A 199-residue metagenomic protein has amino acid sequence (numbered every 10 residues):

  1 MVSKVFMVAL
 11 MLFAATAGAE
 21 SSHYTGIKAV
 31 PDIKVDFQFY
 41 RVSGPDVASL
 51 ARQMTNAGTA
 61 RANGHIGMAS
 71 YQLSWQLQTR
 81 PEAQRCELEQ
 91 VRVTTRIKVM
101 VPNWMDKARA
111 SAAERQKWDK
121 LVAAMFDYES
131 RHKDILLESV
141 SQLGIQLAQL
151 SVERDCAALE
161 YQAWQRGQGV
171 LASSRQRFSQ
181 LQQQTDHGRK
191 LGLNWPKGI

Functional and structural regions predicted by a protein language model:
V2-V8: Sec-dependent signal peptide recognition, specifically the positively charged N-region followed immediately by
A14-T16: N-terminal signal peptide c-region/cleavage motif recognized by signal peptidases
E20, Y24-R109, E153-I199: Metalloprotease/metallohydrolase-associated module, dominated by Zn2+-dependent proteases
W118-V122, L143: Mature extracytoplasmic/lumenal regions of exported proteins
A124, Y128-L136: Active-site recognition of the HExxH zinc-binding catalytic motif
L137-L147: Membrane-interfacial alpha-helical segments at the cytosolic side of multi-pass membrane proteins
